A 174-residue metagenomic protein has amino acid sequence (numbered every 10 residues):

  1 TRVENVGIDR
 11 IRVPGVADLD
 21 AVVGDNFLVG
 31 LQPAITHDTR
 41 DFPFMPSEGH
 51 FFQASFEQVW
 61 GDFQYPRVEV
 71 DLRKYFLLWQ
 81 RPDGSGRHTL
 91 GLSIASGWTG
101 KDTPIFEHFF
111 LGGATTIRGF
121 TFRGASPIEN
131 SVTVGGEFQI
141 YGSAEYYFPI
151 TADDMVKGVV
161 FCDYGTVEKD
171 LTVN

Functional and structural regions predicted by a protein language model:
G7-V156, V160-C162, E168-L171: C-terminal outer-membrane beta-barrel translocator/porin domains of Gram-negative envelope proteins and their
